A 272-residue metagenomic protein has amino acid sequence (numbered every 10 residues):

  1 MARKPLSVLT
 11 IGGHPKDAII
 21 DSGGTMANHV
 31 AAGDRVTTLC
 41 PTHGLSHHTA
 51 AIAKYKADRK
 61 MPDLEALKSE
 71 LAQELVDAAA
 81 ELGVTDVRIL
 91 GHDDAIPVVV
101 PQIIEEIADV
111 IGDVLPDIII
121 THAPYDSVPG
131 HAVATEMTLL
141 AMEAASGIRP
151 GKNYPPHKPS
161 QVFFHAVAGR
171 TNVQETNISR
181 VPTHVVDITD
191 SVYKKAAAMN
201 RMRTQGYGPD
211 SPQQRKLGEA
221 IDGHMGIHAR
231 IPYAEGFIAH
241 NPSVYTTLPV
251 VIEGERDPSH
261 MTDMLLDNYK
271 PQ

Functional and structural regions predicted by a protein language model:
M1-I11, T85-D86, P97-Q272: Metal-dependent de-N-acetylase/amidase catalytic core
M1-V114, A144, V250, D257: Active-site rim/loop-helix segments in enzyme catalytic domains that contact anionic ligands
